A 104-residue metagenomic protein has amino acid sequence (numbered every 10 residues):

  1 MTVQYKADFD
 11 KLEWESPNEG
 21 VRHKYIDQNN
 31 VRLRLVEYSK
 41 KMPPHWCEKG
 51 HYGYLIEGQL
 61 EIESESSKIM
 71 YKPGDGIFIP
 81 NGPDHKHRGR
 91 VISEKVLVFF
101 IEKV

Functional and structural regions predicted by a protein language model:
M1-L35: A short, N-terminal "cap"/entry segment at the start of jelly-roll beta-barrel domains of the cupin/DSBH fold
Y25, L33-L35, Y52, G76-F78 (+1 more regions): Conserved hydrophobic/aromatic beta-strand scaffold that supports enzyme active sites
D27-E48, N81-D84: Conserved short histidine dyad/triad with adjacent acidic residue
N29, E63-S67, I92: Short strand-coil-strand connectors
R32, E61, L97-V98: General beta-strand recognition
W46-I62: Short, conserved beta-strand element in jelly-roll/cupin
E65-G82: Short acidic-glycine-tyrosine-enriched beta hairpin
N81-V104: Ligand-binding loop in jelly-roll beta-barrel domains
